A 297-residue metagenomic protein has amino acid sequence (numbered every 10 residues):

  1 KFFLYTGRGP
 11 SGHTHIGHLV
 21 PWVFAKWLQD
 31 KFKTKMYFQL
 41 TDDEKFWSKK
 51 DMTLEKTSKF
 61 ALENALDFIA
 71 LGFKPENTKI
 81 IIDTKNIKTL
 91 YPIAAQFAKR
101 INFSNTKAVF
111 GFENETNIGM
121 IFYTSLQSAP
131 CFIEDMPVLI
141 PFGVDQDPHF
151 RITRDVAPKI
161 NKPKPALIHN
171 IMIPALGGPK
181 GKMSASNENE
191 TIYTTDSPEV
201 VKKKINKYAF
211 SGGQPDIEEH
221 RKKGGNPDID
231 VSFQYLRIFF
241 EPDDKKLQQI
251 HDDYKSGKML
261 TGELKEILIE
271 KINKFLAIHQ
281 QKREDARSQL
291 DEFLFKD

Functional and structural regions predicted by a protein language model:
K1-L4, P10-A129, Q280-E284: N-terminal Rossmann-like or analogous alpha/beta NTP/dinucleotide-binding catalytic cores that position adenine
L4, G9, D135, H169-I173 (+1 more regions): A residue-level detector for conformationally permissive "hinge/kink" positions
Y5-G9, F142-G143, V201-K204: A generic short-segment signal for beta-strand/edge and adjacent turn/coil regions
Y5-P10, P137-L139, I250-Y254: Glycine- and acidic
S11-T14, H18, L139-Q146, R221-G225: Short, charged/polar micro-motifs that form catalytic or ligand-binding hotspots
K33, I133-L139, F240-Q249: Short helix-capping/linker segments at secondary-structure and domain boundaries
T78-T191, V201, D230: Positively charged, phosphate-engaging catalytic surfaces used for nucleic-acid and nucleotide handling
D147-P148, R154-D297: Conserved nucleotide- and phosphate/pyrophosphate-binding catalytic cores in adenylate/nucleotidyl-handling enzymes
